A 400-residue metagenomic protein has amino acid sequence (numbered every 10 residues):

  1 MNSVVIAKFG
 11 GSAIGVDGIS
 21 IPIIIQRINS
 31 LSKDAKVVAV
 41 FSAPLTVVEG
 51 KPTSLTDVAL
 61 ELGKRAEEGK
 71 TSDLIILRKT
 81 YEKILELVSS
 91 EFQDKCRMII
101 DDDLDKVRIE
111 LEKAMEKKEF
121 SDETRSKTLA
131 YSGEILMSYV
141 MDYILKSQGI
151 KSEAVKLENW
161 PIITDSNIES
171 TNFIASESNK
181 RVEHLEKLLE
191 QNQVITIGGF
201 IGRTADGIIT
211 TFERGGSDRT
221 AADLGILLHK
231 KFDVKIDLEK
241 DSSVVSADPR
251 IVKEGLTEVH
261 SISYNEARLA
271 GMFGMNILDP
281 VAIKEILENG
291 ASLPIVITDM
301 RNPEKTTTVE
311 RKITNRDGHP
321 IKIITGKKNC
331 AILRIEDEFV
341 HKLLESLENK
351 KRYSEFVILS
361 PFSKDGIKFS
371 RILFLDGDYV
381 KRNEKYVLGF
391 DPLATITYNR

Functional and structural regions predicted by a protein language model:
M1-L278: Nucleotide/pyrophosphate-binding catalytic subdomain
S30, I144, L269, E285 (+2 more regions): Alpha-helical scaffold elements within enzyme catalytic domains, especially in hydrolases
P44-L45, S242-V244, D299-E304, F339: Glycine-rich beta-alpha junction loops
L87-E91, K151, S292, Y353 (+1 more regions): Short coil/loop linkers at secondary-structure junctions
Q148, N289, K350: Conserved dinucleotide-binding and phosphotransfer motif residues
V155, I197-G199, L238-E239, T298-M300 (+4 more regions): Generic beta-strand/beta-sheet core signal
S263-R334: A conserved active-site cap/scaffold subdomain adjacent to cofactor or substrate pockets
T306-R400: A conserved regulatory-domain signal marking ACT and ACT-like small-molecule sensing domains and adjacent regulatory
